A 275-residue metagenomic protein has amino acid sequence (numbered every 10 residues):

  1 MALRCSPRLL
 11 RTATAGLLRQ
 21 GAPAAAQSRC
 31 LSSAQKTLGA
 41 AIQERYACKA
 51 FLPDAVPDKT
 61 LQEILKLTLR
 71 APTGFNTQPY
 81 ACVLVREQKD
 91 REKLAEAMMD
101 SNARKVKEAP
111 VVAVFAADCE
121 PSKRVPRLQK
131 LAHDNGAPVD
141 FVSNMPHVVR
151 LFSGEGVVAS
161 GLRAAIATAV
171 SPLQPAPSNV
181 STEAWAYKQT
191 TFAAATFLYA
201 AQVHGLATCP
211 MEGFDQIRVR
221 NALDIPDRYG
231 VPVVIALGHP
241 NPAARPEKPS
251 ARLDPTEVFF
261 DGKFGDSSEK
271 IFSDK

Functional and structural regions predicted by a protein language model:
A2-K275: Acidic, surface-exposed loops and disordered segments
